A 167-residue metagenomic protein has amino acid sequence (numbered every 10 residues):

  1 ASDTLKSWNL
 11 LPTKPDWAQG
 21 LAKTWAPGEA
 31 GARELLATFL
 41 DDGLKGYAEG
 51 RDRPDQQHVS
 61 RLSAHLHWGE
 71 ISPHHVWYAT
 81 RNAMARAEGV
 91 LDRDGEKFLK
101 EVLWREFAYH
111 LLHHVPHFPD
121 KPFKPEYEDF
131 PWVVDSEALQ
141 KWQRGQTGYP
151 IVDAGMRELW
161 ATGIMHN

Functional and structural regions predicted by a protein language model:
A1-P122, E126: Glycine/tryptophan-enriched, flexible segments
G28, S72, D135-S136, Y149: Poly-acidic low-complexity segments
Q57, R61, V134-E137, L159: Residue-level signal for pocket-adjacent positions within structured domains
R105, K121-Q146: Short, functional "switch" segments adjacent to catalytic/cofactor/reactive centers
Y109, H114, E137-N167: C-terminal substrate/ligand-recognition segments
